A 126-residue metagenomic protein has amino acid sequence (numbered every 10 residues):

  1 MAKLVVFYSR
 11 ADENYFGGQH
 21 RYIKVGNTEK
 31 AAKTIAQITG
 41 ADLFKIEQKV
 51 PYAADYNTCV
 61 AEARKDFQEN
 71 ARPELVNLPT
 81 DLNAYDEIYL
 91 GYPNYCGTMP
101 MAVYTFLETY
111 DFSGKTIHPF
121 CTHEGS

Functional and structural regions predicted by a protein language model:
M1-D86, G97, Y104: N-terminal beta1-alpha1-beta2 submodule of the flavodoxin-like/Rossmannoid cofactor-binding fold
F7, H118-F120: Short beta-strands and strand-loop turn motifs
L82, E108-G114: Short, conserved loop/helix-junction motifs that constitute active-site signature segments in enzyme catalytic cores
Y92-P93: Glycine-rich, N-terminal phosphate-binding loop of Rossmann-like dinucleotide-binding domains
A102-E108: Charged helix-capping and loop-helix junction motifs
C121-S126: Short beta-alpha junction loops
